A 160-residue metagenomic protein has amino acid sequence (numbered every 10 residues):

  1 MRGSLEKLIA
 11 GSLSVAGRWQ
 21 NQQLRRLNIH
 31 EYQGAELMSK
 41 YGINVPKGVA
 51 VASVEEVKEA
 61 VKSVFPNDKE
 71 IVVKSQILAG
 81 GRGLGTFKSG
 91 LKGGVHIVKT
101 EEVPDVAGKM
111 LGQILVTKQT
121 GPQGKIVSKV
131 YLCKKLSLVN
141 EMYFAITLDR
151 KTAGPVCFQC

Functional and structural regions predicted by a protein language model:
R2-C160: Active-site nucleotide/adenylate-binding loops and adjacent lid/helix of ATP-dependent enzymes
